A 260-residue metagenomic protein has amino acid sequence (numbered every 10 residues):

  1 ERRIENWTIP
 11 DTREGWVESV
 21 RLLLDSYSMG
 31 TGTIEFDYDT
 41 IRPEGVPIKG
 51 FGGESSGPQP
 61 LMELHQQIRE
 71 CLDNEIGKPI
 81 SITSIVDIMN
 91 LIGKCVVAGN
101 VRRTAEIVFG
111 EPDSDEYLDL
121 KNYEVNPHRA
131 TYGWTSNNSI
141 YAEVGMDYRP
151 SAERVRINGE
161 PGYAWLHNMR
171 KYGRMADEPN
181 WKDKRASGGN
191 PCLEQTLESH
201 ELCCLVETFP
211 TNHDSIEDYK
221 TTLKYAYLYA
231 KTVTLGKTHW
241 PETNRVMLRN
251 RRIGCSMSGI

Functional and structural regions predicted by a protein language model:
E1, Q59, Q66, E70-E75 (+3 more regions): Conserved, charged catalytic cores of large soluble enzymes
E1-L61, R154-G259: Function-dense linear segments that define catalytic or interfacial modules in macromolecule-processing proteins
T33-E35, E75-I88, V96-V108, V233-L248: Flexible, glycine/charged-enriched surface loops at secondary-structure junctions
S56, I80, S139-I140, L248: A general boundary/transition motif marking the beginning of the first structured unit of a protein
